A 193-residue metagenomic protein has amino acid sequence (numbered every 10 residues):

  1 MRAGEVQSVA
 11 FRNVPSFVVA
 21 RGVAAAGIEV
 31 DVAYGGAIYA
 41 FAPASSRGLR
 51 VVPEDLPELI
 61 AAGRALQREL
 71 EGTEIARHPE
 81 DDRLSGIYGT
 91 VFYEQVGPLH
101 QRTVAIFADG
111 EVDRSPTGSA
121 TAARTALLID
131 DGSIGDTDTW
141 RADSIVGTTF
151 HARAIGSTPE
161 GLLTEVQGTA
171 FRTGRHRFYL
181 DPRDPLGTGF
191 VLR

Functional and structural regions predicted by a protein language model:
M1-R193: Active-site proximal loop and beta-alpha junction motif in alpha/beta enzyme cores
